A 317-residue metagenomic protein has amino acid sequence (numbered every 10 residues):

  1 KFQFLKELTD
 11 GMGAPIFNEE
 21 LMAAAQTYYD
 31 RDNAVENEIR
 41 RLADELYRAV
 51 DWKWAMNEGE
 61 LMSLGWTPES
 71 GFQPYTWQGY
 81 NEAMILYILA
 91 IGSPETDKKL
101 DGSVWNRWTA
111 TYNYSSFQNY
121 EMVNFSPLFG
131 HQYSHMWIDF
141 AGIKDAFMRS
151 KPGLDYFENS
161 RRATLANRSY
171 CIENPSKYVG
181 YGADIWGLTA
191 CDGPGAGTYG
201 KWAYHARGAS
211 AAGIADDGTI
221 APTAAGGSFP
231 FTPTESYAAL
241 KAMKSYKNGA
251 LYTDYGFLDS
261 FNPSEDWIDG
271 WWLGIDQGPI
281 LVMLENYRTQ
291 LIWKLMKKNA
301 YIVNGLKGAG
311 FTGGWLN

Functional and structural regions predicted by a protein language model:
K1-N317: Ser/Thr/Asn(+Pro)-rich, low-complexity disordered segments
